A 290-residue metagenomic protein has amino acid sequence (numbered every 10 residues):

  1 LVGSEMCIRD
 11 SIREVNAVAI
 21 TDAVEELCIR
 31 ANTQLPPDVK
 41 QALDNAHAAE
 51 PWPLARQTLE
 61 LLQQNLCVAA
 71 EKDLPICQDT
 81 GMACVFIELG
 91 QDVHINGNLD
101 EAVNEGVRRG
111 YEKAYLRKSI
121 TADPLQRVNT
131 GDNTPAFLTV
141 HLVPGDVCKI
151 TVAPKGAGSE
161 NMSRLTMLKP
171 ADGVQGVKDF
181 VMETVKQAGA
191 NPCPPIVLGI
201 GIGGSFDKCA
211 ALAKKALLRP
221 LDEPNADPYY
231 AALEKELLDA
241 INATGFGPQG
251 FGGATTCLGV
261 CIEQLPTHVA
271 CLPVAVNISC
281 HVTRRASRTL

Functional and structural regions predicted by a protein language model:
L1-I8: Short, small-residue-biased leader/transition segments that mark boundaries at the very start of proteins
L35-L43, P53-L59, D73, K113-R127 (+3 more regions): Flexible, glycine/charged-enriched surface loops at secondary-structure junctions
P36-L89: N-terminal low-complexity or amphipathic/hydrophobic leaders
G81-V143: A generic, well-ordered mixed alpha/beta core segment in the N-terminal half of proteins
I87-L89, G97-N98, S163-L165, D207-K214 (+2 more regions): Short acidic, glycine/serine/threonine-rich loops at helix termini
P124, T130-P144, Y230-L290: Flexible, D/E/H-enriched segments
V147-E223: Conserved mixed alpha/beta catalytic, RNA-binding, or beta-rich assembly cores of soluble enzyme, regulatory
K208-T244: Catalytic or ion-translocation cores adjacent to nucleophile or general acid/base/metal-coordination motifs in diverse
